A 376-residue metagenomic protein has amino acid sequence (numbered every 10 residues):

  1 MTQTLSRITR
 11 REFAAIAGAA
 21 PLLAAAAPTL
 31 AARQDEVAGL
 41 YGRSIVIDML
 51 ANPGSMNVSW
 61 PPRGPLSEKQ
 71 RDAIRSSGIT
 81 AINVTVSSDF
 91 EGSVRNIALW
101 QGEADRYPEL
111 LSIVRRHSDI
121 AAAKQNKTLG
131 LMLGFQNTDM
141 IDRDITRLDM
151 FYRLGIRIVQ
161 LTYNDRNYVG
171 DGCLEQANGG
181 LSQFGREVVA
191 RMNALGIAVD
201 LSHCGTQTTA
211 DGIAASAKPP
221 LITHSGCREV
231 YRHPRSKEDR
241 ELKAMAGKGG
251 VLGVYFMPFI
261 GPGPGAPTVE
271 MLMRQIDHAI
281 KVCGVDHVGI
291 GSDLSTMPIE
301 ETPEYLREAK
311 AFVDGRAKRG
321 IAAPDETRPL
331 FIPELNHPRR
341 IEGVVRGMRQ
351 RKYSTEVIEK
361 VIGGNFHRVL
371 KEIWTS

Functional and structural regions predicted by a protein language model:
L5-L23, P28-A177, R232-S376: N-terminal hydrophobic targeting/anchoring segments and the immediately downstream early-domain regions of hydrolases
G170-P264: Active-site core of metal-dependent hydrolases
